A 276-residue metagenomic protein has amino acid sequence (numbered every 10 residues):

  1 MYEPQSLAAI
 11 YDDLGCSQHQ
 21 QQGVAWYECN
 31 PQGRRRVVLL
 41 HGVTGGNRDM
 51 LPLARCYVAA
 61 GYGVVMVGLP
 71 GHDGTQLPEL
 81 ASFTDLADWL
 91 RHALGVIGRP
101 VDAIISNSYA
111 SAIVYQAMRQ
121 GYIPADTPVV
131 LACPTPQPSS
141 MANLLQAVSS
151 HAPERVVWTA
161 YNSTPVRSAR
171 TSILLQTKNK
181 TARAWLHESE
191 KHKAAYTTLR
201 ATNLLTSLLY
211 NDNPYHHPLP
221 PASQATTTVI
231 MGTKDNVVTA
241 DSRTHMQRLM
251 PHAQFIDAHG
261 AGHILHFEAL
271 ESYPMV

Functional and structural regions predicted by a protein language model:
A25-Q76: Conserved HGGG/HGGXW glycine-rich cap/lid loop of the alpha/beta-hydrolase fold
H41-V43, S106-S111, G232: Conserved alpha/beta-hydrolase "nucleophile elbow" surrounding the catalytic nucleophile
M66-I105, Y109: Active-site loop/oxyanion-hole signature of alpha/beta-hydrolase fold enzymes
S111-I123, V129: Short glycine-enriched nucleophile-adjacent loop and the immediately C-terminal alpha-helix near the catalytic center
A125-T159: Flexible "cap/lid" loop of the alpha/beta hydrolase fold
Y161-P221: Conserved alpha/beta-hydrolase catalytic His-Asp/Glu region
T202-H245, D257: Conserved serine/cysteine hydrolase catalytic core
A258-S272: Catalytic histidine-centered segment of alpha/beta-hydrolase-like enzymes
